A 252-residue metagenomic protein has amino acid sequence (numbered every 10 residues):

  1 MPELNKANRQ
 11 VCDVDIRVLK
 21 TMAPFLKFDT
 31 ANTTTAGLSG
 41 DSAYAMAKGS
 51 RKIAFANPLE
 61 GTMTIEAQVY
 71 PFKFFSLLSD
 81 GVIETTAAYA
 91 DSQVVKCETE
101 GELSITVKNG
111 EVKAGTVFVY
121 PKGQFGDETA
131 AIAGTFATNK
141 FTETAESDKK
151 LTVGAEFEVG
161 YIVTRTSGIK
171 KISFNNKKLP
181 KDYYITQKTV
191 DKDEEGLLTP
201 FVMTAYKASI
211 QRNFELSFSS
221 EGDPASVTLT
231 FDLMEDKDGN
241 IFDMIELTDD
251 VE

Functional and structural regions predicted by a protein language model:
M1-L78, A131-I132, A205-T228: Solvent-exposed edge beta-strands and adjacent loop segments that serve as assembly or binding interfaces
L19-T21, A31-D41, Q68-F72, E100-E102 (+8 more regions): Generic structural motif
A56-L59, C97-T99, A133-K140, K178 (+1 more regions): Short, ordered beta-strand-loop transition motifs
E60, A114, T152-E156, P180-D182: Extracellular Ig-like/FN3 beta-sandwich strand-entry sites
T62-E66, E158, Y184-T186, T228-D232: Beta-strand secondary-structure signal
F72-T135, V163-Y183, T189-T199: Extended beta-strand solenoid/passenger and fiber regions
G123-D127, A137-V153, F201-E252: Mixed-charge, glycine-accented linear interaction segment located at domain edges/termini
S147-I169: Small/polar beta-strand repeat architecture
